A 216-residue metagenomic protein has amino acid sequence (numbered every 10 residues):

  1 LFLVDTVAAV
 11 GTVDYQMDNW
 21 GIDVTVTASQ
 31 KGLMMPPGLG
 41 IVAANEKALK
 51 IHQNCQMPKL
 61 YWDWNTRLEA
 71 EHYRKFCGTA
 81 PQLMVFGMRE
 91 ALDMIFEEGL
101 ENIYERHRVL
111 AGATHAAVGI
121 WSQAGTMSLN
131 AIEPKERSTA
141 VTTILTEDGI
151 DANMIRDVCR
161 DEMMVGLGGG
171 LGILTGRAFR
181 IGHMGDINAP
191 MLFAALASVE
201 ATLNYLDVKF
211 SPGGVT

Functional and structural regions predicted by a protein language model:
L1-M17: Catalytic PLP-binding core of fold-type I/II PLP enzymes
D18-Q30: Conserved active-site segment immediately N-terminal to the catalytic lysine that forms the internal aldimine
Q30-A117: Active-site C-terminal subdomain of aminotransferase-like
E98-R106, Q123-E133, G170-L171, L206-V215: Flexible, glycine/charged-enriched surface loops at secondary-structure junctions
M127-E162: Conserved PLP-binding catalytic core of the aspartate aminotransferase-like
C159-L167, E200-N204: A common structural junction motif
I173, R177-T216: PLP-dependent enzyme catalytic core of the Aspartate aminotransferase-like
